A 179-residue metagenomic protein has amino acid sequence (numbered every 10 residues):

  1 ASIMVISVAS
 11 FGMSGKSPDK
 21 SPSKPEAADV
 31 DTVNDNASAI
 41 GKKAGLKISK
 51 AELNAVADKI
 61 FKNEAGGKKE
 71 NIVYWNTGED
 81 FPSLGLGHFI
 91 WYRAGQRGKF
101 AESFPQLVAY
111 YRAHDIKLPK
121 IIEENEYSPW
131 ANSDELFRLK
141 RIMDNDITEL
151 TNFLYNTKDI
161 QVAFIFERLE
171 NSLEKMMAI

Functional and structural regions predicted by a protein language model:
A1-K16: Sec-dependent N-terminal signal peptides
G12-G15, P22-I179: Cell-wall polysaccharide-cleaving catalytic domain and substrate-binding groove, primarily in peptidoglycan/chitin
